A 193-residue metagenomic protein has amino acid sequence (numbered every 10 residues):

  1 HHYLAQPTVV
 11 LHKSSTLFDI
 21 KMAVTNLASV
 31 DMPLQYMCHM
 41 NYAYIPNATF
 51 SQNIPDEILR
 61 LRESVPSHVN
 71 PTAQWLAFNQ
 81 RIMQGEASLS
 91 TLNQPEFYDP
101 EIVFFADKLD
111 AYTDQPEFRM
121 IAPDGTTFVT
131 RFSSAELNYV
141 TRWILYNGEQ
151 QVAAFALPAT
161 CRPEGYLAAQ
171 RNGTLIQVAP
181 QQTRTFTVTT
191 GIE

Functional and structural regions predicted by a protein language model:
H1-L4, I45-F50, D99-Q170: Acidic/His-leaning functional-site neighborhoods
H1-M40: Acidic, contiguous internal or C-terminal segments within carbohydrate-active enzymes that form a structured patch used
P7-V10, G173-V178: Beta-strand-rich interaction surfaces with strong enrichment in secreted/lumenal proteins
H12-T16, M32, D110-D114, P180-R184: Solvent-exposed loop and beta-edge segments used for protein-protein assembly and interaction
F18, M22, Q177-I192: Short Pro-Gly-centered flexible turn/kink motifs
A23, H39, A153-A159, I176 (+1 more regions): Active-site scaffold segments
A23-A28, A122, N147, I192: Asparagine-centered strand-capping/turn motif at beta-strand->loop junctions
N47-V129: Active-site/ligand-binding surface loops and adjacent short beta/alpha elements that line catalytic pockets across
